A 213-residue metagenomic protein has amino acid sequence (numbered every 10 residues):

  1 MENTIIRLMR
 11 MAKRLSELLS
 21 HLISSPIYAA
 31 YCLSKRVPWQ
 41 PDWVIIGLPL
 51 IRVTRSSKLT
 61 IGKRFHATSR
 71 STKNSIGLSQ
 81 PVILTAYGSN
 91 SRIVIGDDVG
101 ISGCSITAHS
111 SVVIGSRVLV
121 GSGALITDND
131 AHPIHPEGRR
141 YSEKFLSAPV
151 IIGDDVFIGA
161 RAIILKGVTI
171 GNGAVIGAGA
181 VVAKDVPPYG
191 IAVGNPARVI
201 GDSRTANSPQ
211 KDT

Functional and structural regions predicted by a protein language model:
M1-T127, G153-D154, N172, P188 (+2 more regions): Domain-scale signature associated with acetyltransferase and cell-envelope carbohydrate enzymes
G103-V113, G159-V175, A180-K184: Beta-rich strand-turn-strand
G115-I151: Histidine/lysine/aspartate-rich catalytic loop segments that bind and position anionic ligands
D130, E137, V168, V186 (+1 more regions): Conserved catalytic-core motifs of eukaryotic protein kinase domains, centered on the activation segment
S142, P149, F157-G159, G167: A mid-sequence, solvent-exposed acidic-amphipathic segment
